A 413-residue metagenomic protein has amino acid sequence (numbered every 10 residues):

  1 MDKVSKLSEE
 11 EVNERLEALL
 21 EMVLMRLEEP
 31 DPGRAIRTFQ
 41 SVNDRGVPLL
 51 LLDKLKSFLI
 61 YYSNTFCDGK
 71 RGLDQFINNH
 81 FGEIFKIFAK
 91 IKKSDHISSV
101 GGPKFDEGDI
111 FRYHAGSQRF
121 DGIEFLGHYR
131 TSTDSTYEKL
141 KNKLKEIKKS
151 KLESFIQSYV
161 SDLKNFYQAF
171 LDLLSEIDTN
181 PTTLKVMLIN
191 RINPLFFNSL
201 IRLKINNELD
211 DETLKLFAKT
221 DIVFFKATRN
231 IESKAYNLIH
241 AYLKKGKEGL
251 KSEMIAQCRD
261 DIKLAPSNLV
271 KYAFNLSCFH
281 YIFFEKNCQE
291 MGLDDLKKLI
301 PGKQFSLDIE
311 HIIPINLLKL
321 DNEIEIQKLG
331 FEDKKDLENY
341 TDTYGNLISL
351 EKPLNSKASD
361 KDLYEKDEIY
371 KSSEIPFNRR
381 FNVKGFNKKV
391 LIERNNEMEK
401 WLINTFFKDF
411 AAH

Functional and structural regions predicted by a protein language model:
M1-F120, E124, D360-D362, D367-H413: Glycine- and hydrophobic-rich flexible loops that cap the catalytic core of alpha/beta enzyme folds
K3-E10, E17-V23, I177-M187, Q257 (+3 more regions): Active-site-adjacent structural elements in folded domains
L16-L19, L27-R34, L188-N193, L209 (+2 more regions): Secondary-structure capping and boundary motifs in well-ordered enzyme cores
F39, L51-K56, L209-K219, R229-A235 (+2 more regions): Composition- and surface-driven signal marking solvent-exposed, interaction-prone regions in large proteins
D44, P48, I60-T65, N206 (+5 more regions): Short, well-ordered loop/turn and helix-capping segments at boundaries between secondary-structure elements and domains
L52-L55, T65-G69, D74-E285, F386: A cross-family structural signal marking well-folded subdomains
I222-Y344, S349-L350, S356: Intrinsically disordered, low-complexity N-proximal targeting/linker segments that flank membranes
